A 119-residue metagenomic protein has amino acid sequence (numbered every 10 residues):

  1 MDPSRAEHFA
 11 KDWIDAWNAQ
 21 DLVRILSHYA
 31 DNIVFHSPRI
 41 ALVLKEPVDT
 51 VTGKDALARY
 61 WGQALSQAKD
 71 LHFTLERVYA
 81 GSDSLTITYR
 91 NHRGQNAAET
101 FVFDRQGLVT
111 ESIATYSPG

Functional and structural regions predicted by a protein language model:
M1-S27, D31: Short, low-complexity N-terminal intrinsically disordered segments enriched in polar/charged residues
P3, R24, A30-E76: A solvent-exposed, acidic/Ser-Thr-rich amphipathic alpha-helical stretch
F9, D21, Y60-W61, A97: Hydrophobic alpha-helical segments typical of transmembrane helices and their membrane-interface/capping positions
A16, P47-V48, T100: Short N-terminal micro-motifs specific to bacterial/archaeal maturation and metal-cluster initiation sites
A58, A64-G119: A beta-strand edge to alpha-helix "cap/lid" segment located at domain peripheries
